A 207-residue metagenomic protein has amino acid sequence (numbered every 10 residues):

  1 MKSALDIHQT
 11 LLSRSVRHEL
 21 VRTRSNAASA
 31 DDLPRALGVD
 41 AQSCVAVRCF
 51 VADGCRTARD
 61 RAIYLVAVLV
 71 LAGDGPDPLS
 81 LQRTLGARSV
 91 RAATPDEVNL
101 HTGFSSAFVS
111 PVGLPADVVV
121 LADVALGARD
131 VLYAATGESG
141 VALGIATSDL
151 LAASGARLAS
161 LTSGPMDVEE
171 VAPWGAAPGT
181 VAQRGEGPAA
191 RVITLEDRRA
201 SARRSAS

Functional and structural regions predicted by a protein language model:
M1-S207: Extended, low-hydrophobicity, polar/charged segments
